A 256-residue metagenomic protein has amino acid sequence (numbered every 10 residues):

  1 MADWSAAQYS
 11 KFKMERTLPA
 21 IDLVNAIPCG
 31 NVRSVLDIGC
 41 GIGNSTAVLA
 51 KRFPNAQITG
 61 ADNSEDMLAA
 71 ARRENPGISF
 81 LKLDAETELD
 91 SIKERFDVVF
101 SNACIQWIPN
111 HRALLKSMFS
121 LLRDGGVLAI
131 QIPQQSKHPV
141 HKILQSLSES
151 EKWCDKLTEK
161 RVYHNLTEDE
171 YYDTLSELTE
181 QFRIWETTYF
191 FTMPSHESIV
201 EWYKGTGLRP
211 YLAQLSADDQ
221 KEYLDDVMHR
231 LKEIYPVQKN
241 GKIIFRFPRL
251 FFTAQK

Functional and structural regions predicted by a protein language model:
M1-R33, N44-V48, M67-A70, E74 (+1 more regions): Conserved class I S-adenosyl-L-methionine
S34-S91, A113: Class I SAM-dependent methyltransferase SAM/SAH-binding core
N44, R161-K256: Conserved Class I S-adenosyl-L-methionine
D90-V99: A short acidic, Gly/Pro-enriched loop at the edge of an enzyme's catalytic core that lines a small-molecule cofactor
V98-R112, Q134: A short SAM/SAH-binding and catalytic strip from SAM-dependent methyltransferases
R112, K116-F119, G125-P194: Conserved catalytic/acceptor-binding region of the Class I
